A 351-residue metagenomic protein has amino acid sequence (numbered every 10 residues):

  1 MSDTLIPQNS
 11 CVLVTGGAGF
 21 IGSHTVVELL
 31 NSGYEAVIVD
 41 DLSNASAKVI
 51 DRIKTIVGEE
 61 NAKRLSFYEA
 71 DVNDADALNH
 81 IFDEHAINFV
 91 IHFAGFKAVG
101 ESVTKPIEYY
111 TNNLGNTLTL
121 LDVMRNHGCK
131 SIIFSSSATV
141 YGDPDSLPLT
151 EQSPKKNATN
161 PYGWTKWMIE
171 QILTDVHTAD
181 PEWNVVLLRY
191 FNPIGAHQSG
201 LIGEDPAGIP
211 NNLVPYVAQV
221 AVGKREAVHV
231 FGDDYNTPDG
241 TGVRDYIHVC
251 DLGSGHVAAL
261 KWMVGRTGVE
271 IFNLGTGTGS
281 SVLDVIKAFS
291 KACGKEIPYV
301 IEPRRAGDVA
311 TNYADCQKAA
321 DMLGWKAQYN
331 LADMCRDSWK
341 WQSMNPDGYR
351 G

Functional and structural regions predicted by a protein language model:
M1-A196: N-terminal Rossmann-like NAD(P)+-binding domain of SDR-like oxidoreductases, especially those catalyzing
D41, R125, E204-I209, G307 (+1 more regions): A general boundary/transition motif marking the beginning of the first structured unit of a protein
A70, D74, I209-P210, T278 (+1 more regions): Residue-level signature of the cytosolic catalytic core of signaling kinases
V99-S102, Q198-G203, P238-G240: A short acidic, helix-capping loop that chelates divalent metal ions and anchors anionic groups
Y110, T159-W167, G203, A207-N211 (+2 more regions): Short-chain dehydrogenase/reductase
G195-H197, D234-Y235: Short, basic/glycine-rich phosphate-binding loops at helix/coil junctions that contact nucleotide phosphates
H197-P210, V217-V220, E226: Hydrophobic, Gly/Ser/Ala-rich alpha-helical and linker tracts in large acyl-processing enzymes of secondary/lipid
L213-G351: C-terminal substrate-binding subdomain of Rossmann-fold SDR/epimerase-dehydratase oxidoreductases
